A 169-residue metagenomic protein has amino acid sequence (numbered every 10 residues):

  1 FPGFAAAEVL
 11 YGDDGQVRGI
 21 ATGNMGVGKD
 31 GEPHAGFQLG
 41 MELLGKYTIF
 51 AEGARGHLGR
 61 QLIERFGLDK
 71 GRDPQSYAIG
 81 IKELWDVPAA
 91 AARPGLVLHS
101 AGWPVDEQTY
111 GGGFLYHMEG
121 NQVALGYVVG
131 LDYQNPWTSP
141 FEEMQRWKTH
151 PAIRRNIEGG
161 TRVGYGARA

Functional and structural regions predicted by a protein language model:
F1-R155: Predominantly flavin-linked oxidoreductase catalytic cores and closely associated redox partners
N156-A169: A glycine-rich dinucleotide-binding beta-alpha-beta segment and adjacent secondary-structure elements that constitute
